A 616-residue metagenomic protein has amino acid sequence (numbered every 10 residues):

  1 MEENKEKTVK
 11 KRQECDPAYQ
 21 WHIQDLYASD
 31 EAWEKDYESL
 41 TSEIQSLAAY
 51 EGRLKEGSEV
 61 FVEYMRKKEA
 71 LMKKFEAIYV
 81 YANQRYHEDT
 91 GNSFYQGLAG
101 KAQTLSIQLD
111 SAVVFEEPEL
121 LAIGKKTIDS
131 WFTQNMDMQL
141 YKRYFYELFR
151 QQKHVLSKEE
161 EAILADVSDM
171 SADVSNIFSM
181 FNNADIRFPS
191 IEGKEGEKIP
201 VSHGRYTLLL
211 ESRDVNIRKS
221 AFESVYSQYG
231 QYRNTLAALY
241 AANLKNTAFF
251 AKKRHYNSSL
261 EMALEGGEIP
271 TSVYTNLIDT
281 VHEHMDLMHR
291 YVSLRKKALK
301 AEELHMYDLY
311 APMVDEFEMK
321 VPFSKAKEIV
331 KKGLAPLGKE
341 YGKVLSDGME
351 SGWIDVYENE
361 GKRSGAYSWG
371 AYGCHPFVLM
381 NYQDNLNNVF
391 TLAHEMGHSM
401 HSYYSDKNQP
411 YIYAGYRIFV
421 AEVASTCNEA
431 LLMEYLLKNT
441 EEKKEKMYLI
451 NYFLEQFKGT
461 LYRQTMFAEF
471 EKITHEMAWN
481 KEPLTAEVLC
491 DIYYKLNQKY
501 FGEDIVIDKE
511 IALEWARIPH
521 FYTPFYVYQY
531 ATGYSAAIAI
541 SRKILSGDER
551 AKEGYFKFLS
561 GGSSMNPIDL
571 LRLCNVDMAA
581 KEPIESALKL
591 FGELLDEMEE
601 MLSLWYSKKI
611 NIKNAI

Functional and structural regions predicted by a protein language model:
M1-E316, M601-I616: A well-structured
Q13-C15, Q24, L120-I123, R143-R150 (+9 more regions): C-terminal, non-catalytic "cap/extension" segments appended to globular domains
H255, Q383-Y403, S425, A430 (+2 more regions): Active-site recognition of the HExxH zinc-binding catalytic motif
A298-P336, G342-K343, H401, Y448 (+3 more regions): Long, K/E/R/D-enriched contiguous segments that form extended
E318-V321, G373-A393: Short pre-active-site segment immediately N-terminal to the catalytic Zn-binding motif
M319-V321, I354-C374: Catalytic zinc-binding patch centered on the HExxH motif and its immediate surroundings that defines zinc-dependent
K332-K343, W369, H398, S402-P410 (+1 more regions): Conserved helix-loop functional segments at active or binding sites
Y416-E445, F453-E455, G459, G533: Post-HExxH zinc-binding segment in Zn-dependent metallohydrolases
